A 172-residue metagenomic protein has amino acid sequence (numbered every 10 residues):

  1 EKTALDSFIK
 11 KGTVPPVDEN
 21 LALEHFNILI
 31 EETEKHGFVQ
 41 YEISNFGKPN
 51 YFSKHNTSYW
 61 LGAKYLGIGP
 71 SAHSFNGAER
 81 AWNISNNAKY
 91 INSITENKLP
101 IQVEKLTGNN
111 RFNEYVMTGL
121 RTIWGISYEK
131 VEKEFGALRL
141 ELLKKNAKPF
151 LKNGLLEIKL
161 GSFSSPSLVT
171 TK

Functional and structural regions predicted by a protein language model:
E1-A137: C-terminal scaffold of the Radical SAM
I43, L142, L160-G161: Residue-level detector of family-conserved "landmark" positions at structurally sensitive sites
S85-N86, E96, K145, K152 (+1 more regions): Intrinsic-disorder/low-complexity regions
G136-N153: Short amphipathic alpha-helical interaction segments
L151-G161: A short, conserved structural fragment
K159-K172: Accessory beta->alpha helical hairpin/"wing" motif in late/C-terminal subdomains of nucleic-acid enzymes
